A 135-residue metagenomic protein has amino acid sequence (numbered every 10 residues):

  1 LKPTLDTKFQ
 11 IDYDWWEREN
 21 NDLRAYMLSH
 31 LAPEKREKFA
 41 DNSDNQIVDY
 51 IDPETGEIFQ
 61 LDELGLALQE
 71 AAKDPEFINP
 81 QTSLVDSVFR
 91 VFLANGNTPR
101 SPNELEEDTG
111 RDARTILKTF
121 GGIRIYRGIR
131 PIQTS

Functional and structural regions predicted by a protein language model:
L1-E76: Long, low-complexity, charged/polar intrinsically disordered regions in eukaryotic proteins
I58, I78-T82, P99: Generic alpha-helical scaffold signal
A71-S87: Short, Lys/Arg-enriched anionic-surface-contact patches
S87-N95, T119: Short amphipathic alpha-helical elements of helix-turn-helix/winged-helix folds
N95-S101: Short capping segments at the starts of secondary-structure elements
S101-T109: A short acidic, leucine-rich amphipathic alpha-helix
G110-Q133: Charge-enriched amphipathic alpha-helical scaffolds
